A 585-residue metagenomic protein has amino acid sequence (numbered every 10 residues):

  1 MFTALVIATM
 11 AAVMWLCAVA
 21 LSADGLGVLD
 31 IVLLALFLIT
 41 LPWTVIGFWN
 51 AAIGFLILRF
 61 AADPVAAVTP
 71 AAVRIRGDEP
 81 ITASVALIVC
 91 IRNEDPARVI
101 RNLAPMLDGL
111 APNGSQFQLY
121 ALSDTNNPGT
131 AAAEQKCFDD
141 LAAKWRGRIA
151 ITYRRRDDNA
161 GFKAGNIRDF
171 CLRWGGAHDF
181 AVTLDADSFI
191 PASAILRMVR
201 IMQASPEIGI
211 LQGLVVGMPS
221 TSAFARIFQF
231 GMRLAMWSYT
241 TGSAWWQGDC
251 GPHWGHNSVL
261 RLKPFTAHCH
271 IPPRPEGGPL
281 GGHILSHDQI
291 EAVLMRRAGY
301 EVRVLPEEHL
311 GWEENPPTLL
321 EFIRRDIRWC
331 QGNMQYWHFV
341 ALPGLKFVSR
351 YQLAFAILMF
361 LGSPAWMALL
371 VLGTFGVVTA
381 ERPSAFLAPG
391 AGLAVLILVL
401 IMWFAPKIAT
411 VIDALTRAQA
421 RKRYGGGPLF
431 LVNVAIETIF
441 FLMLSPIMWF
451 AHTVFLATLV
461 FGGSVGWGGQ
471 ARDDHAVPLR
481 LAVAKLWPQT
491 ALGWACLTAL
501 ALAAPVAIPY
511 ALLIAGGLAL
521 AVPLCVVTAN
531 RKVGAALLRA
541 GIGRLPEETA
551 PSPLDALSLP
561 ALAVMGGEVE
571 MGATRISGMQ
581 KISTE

Functional and structural regions predicted by a protein language model:
M1-I57, A61: Extreme N-terminal leader/targeting regions
M1-I7, G25-I31, F60, P64-R76 (+2 more regions): Basic/Trp-rich segment in TM-proximal cytosolic loops or flexible interdomain/linker regions
M14, V45-W49, L58, L262 (+3 more regions): Alpha-helical transmembrane segments of polytopic integral membrane proteins, especially the permease/helical cores
L34-I57, I401-F404, Y510-R531: Alpha-helical membrane-embedded segments
W49-A52, L56-G344: Internal catalytic domains of large membrane-associated glycosyltransferases
A51-V68, T416-Q419, V526-L537: Transmembrane-cytosolic junction motif
A71-Q116, F440-V454, S552-E585: Acidic, Ser/Thr-rich low-complexity segments on the non-lumenal side of membrane proteins
A471, L479-E585: C-terminal amphipathic alpha-helical interaction region
